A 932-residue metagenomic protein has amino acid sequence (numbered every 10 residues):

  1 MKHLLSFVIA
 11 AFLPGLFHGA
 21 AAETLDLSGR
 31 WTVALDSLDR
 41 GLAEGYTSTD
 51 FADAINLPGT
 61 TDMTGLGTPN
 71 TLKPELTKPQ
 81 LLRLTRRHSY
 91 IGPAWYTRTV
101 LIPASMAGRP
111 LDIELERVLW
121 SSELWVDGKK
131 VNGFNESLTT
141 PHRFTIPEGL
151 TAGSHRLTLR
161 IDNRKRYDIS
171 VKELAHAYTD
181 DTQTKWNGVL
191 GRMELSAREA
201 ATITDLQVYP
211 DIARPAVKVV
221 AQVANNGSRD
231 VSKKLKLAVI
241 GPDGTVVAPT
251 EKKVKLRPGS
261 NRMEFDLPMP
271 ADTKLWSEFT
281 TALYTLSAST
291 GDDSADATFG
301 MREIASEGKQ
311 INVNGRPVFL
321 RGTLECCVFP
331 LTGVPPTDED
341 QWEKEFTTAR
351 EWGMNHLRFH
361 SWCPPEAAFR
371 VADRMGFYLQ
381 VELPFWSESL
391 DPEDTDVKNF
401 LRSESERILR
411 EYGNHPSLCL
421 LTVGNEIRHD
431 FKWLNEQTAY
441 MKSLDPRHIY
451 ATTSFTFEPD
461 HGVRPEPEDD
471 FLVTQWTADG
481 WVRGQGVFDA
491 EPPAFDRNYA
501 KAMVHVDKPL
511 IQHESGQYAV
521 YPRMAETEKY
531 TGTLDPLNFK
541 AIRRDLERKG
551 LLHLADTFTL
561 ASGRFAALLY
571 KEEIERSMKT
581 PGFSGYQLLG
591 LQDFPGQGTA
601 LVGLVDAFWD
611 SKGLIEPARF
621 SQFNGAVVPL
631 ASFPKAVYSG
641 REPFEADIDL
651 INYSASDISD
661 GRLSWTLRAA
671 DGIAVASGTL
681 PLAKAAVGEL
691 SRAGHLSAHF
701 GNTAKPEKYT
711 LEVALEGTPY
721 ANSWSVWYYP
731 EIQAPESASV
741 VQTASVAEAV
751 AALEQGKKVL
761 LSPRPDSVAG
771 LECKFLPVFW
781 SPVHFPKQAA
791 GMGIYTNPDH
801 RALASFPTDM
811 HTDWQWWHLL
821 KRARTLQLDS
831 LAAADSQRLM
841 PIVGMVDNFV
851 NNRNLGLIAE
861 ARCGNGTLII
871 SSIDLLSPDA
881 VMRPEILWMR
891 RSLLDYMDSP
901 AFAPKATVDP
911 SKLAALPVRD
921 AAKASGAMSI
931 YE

Functional and structural regions predicted by a protein language model:
A21-K78, R156, R160, R164-Y167 (+4 more regions): Accessory carbohydrate-binding/adhesion or oligomerization-edge regions at the termini of glycan-active proteins
V33-L38, T64, T68, R86-R87 (+4 more regions): Accessory beta-strand-rich segments of carbohydrate-active enzymes
T64-I102, M106-E114, L119-V126, N132-N135 (+7 more regions): Active-site-adjacent substrate/metal-binding segments within catalytic domains of carbohydrate-active enzymes
L124-V126, A216-K255, N261-M263, P643-L682 (+2 more regions): Beta-strand-rich binding/interaction modules
E148-S154, Q222-E307, N702-Q733: Extended acidic/polar, glycine-enriched regions that form or flank non-catalytic beta-rich accessory modules
H356-G603: Substrate-binding/catalytic cleft of secreted carbohydrate-active enzymes, primarily glycoside hydrolases
P493, P765-V768, E772, S781-R883 (+1 more regions): Catalytic beta-strand/loop cores that center a nucleophilic Ser/Cys/Thr and support acyl-enzyme chemistry
A738-P782, N865, L893: Short alpha-beta junction capping motif
